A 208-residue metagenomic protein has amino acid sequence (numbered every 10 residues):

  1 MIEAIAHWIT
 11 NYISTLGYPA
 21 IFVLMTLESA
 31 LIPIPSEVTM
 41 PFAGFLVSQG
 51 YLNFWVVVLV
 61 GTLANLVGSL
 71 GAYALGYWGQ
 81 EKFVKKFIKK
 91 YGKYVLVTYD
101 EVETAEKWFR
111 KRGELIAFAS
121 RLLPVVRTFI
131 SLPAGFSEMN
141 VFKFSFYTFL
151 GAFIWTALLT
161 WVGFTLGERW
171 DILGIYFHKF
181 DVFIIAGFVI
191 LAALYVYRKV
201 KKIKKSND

Functional and structural regions predicted by a protein language model:
M1-F22, G50-L132, F136-M139, E168-V189 (+1 more regions): Membrane-interfacial helix-loop-helix
T10, M40-S48: Short amphipathic helix-loop junctions that connect adjacent transmembrane helices in Major Facilitator Superfamily/SLC
F22, S29, F42, F129-P133 (+1 more regions): Alpha-helical transmembrane segments of multipass membrane proteins
F22-M40, S120: Transmembrane alpha-helix interface/packing and boundary motifs in multi-pass membrane proteins, characterized by
V125-F129, F149, F153-T156: Hydrophobic alpha-helical transmembrane bundles that constitute the permease/transmembrane domains of multi-pass
V141-F146: Amphipathic cytosolic juxtamembrane alpha-helices at the membrane-cytosol interface of multi-pass membrane transporters
L158-R169: Transmembrane alpha-helical segments of integral membrane proteins
